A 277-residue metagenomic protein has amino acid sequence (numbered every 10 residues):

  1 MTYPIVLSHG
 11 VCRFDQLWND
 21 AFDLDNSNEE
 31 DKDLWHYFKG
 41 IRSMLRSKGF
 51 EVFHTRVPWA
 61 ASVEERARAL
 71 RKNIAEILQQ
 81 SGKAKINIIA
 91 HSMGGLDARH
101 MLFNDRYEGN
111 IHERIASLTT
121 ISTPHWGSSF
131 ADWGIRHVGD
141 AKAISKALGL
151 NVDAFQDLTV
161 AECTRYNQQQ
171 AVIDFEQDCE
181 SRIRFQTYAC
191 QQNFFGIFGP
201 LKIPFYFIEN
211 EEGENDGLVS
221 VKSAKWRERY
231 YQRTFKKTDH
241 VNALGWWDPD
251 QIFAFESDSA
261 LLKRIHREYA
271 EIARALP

Functional and structural regions predicted by a protein language model:
M1, E108, R274-P277: Patatin-like phospholipase
M1-I86: Active-site catalytic motif of lipid deacylating hydrolases and related acyltransferases
V6, F53, T119, Q186-Y188 (+1 more regions): Hydrophobic/aromatic beta-strand patches that form the interior of the parallel beta-sheet core in alpha/beta enzyme
H9, R68-A171, D216: Serine-dependent carboxylesterase/thioesterase catalytic core of lipase-like alpha/beta-hydrolase/SGNH enzymes
V11-R13, P58-A60, M93-G95, P124-W126 (+3 more regions): Short, solvent-exposed loop/turn segments at secondary-structure junctions
W18-D20, G127-G134, G139, G196-K202: Short aromatic-enriched loop/helix-cap "lid" or pocket-rim segments at secondary-structure transitions that line
M44-E51, V172-R184: A structural motif corresponding to the C-terminal end of an alpha-helix and its immediate exit/capping segment
D178-P277: C-terminal catalytic-base region of ester-bond hydrolases, centering on the histidine of the charge-relay
